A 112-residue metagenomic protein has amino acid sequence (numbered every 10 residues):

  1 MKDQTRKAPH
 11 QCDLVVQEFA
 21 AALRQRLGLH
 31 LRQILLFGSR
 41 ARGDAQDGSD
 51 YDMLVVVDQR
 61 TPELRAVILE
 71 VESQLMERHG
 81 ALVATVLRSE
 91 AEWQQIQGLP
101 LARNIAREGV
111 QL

Functional and structural regions predicted by a protein language model:
M1-Q33, A41-D47, V57-L112: Catalytic core of pol beta-like nucleotidyltransferases
D52-V55: Short beta-strand->loop micro-motif that forms the acidic, two-metal-ion catalytic signature in nucleotide-processing
